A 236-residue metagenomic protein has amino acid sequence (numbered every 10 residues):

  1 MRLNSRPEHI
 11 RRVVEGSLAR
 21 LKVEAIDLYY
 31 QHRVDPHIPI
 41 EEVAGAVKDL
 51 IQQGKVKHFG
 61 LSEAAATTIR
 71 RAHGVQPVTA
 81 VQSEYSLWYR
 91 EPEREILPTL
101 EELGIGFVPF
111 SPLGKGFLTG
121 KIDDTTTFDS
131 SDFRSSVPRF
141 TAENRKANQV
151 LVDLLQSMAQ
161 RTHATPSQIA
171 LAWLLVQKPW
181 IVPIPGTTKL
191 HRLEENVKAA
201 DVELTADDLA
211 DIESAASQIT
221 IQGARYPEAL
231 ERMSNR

Functional and structural regions predicted by a protein language model:
M1-S5: Surface-exposed, active-site-proximal loop segments in enzymatic domains
R6-R20, T67-R70: Short, acidic/polar
L18-P36: Active-site groove signature of glycoside hydrolases
V34-S214, I219, A229-R236: Beta/alpha (TIM)-barrel catalytic core signal, keyed to glycine-rich beta->alpha loops juxtaposed to Asp/Glu that bind
G223: Active-site and glycan-interaction determinants of carbohydrate-active enzymes
